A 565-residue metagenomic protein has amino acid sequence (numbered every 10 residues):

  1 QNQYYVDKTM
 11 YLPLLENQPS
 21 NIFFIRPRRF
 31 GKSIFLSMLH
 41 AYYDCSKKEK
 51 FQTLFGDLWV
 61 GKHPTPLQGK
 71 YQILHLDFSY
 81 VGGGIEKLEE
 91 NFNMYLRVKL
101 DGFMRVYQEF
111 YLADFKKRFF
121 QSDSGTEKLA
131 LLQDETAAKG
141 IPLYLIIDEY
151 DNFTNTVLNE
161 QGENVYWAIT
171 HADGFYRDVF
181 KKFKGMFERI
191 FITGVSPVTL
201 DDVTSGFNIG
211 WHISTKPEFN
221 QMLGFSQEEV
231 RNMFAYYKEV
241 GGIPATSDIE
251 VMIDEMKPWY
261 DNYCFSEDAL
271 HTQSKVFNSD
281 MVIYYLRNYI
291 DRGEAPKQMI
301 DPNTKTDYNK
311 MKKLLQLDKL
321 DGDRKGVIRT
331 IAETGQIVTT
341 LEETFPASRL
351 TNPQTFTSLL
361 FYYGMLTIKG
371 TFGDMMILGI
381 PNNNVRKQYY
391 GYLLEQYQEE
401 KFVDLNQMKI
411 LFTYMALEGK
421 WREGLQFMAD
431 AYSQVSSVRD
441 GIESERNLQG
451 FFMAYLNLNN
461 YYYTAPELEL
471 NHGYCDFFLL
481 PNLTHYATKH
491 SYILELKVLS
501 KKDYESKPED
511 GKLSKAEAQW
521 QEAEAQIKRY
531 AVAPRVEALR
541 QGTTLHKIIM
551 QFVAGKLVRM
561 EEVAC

Functional and structural regions predicted by a protein language model:
Q1-D44, Q52-V60, A431: Walker A/P-loop-proximal flanking segment of P-loop NTPase domains
D7, P13, A41-R105: P-loop NTPase motor core
H75-G125, F153-Y166, S437: Conserved P-loop NTPase mechanochemical-coupling segment
L131-A138, V165-I190: Substrate-engagement module of ASCE P-loop NTPases
Y144-D148, G174, E188-V195: Structural recognition of the conserved hydrophobic beta-strand(s) that form the central parallel beta-sheet of P-loop
T199-G206, I213-R287: Amphipathic alpha-helical segments of the small helical/lid subdomains adjacent to P-loop NTPase cores
G210, K275-A525, R529-A531, R559-C565: Extended alpha-helical interface modules used as scaffolds for assembling large macromolecular complexes
R535-C565: Domain-level recognition of nuclease-like catalytic cores that cleave nucleotide substrates
